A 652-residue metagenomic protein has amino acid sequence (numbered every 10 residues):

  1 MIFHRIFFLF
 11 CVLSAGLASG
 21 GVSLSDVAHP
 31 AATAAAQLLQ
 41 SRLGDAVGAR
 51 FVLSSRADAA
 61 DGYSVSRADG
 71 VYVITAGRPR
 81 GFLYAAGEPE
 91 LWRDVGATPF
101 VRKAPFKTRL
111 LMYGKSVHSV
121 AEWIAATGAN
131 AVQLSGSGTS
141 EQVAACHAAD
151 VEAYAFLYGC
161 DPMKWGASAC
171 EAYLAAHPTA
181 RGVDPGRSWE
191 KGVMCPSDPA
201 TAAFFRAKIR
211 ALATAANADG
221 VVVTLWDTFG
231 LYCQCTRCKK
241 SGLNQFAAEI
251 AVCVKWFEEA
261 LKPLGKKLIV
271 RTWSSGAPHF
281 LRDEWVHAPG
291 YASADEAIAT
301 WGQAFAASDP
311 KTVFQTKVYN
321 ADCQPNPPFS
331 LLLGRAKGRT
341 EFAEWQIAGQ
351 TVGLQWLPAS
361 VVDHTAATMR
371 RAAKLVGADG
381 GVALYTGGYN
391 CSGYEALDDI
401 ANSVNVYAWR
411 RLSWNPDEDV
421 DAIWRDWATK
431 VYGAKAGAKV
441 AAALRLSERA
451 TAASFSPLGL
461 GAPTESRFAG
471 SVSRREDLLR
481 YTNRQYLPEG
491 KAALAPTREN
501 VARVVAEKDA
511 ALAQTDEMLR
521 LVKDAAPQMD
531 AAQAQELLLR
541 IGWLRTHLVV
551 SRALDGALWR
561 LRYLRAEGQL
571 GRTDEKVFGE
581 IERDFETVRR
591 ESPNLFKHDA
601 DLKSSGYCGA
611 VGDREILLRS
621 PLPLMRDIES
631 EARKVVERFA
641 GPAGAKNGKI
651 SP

Functional and structural regions predicted by a protein language model:
M1-F7: Bacterial N-terminal signal peptides that target proteins for export
F8-Y72, G77-R80, E88-P99: Acidic, contiguous N-terminal accessory segments
L24-P30, L53-A57, T75-G77, M112-S116 (+6 more regions): Structural motif
A31, A60, V120, Q324 (+1 more regions): Short, solvent-exposed loop/turn elements at domain surfaces
A35-L38, A68-L243, K262, K266 (+3 more regions): Feature activates predominantly on carbohydrate-active enzymes
R56-A57, D227-G230, S274-P278: Short, internal active-site loops enriched in acidic
D150, A202-A203, R210, T214 (+2 more regions): Substrate-binding groove of N-acetylhexosamine-processing glycoside hydrolases
